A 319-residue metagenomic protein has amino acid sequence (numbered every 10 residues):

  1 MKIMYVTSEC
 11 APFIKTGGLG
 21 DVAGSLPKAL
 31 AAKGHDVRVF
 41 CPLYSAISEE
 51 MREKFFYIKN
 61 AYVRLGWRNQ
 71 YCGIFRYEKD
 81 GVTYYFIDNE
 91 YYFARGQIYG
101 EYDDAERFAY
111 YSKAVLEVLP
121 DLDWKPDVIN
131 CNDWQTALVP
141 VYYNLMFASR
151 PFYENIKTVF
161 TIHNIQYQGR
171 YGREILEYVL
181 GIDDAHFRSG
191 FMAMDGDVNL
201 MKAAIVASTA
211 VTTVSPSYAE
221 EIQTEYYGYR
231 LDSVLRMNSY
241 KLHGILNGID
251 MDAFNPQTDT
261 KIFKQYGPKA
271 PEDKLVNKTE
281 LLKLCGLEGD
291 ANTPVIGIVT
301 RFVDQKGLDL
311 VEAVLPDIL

Functional and structural regions predicted by a protein language model:
M1-L319: Catalytic cores of nucleotide-sugar-dependent glycosyltransferases that transfer UDP/GDP/TDP-activated
